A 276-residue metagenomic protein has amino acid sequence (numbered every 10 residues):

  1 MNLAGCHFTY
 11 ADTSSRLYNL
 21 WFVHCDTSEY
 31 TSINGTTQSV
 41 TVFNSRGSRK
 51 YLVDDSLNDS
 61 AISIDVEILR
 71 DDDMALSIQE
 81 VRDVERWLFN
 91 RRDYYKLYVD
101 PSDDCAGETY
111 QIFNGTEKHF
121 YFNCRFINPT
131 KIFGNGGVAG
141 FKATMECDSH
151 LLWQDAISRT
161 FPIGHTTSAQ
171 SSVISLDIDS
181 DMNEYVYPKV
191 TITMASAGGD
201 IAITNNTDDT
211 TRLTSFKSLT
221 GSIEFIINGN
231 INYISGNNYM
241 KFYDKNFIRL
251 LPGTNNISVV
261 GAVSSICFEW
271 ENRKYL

Functional and structural regions predicted by a protein language model:
M1-N44: Polar/acidic, low-complexity leader/linker segments enriched in S/T/G and N/D
D12, F22-D26, R86-C105: Solvent-exposed beta-hairpin/edge-strand motifs
F43, S48-I78, R82-V84, G137-L151 (+1 more regions): Oligomerization/assembly interface segments of phage tail-like spikes and tubes
S56-S60, F89-R91, T116, N135-A139 (+4 more regions): Solvent-exposed loop and beta-edge segments used for protein-protein assembly and interaction
V66-R70, N128-T130, C147-L151, M194-S196 (+2 more regions): Beta-strand elements of well-folded, non-transmembrane domains
D73-Y98, I157-P162: Charged, amphipathic alpha-helical segments and their flanking helix caps
Y98-L151: Short beta-strand and beta-hairpin "edge-sheet" elements
D155-L276: Intrinsically disordered, low-complexity segments enriched in serine, threonine, and glycine
